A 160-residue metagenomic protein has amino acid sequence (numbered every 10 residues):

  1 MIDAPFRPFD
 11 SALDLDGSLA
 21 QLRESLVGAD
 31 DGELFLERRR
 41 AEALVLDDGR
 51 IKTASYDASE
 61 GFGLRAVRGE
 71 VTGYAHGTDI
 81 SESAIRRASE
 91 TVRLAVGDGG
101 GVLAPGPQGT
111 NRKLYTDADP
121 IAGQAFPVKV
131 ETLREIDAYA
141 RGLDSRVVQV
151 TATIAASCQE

Functional and structural regions predicted by a protein language model:
M1-E160: Active-site bordering "gate/hinge" segments that shape substrate access to catalytic or cofactor-binding pockets
